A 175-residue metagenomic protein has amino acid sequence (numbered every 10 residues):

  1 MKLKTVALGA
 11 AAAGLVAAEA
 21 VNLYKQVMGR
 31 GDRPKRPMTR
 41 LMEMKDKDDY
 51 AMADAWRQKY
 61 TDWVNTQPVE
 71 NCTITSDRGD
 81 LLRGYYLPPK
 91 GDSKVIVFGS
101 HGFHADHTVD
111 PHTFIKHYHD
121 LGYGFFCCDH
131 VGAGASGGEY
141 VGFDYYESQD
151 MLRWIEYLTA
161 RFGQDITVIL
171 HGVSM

Functional and structural regions predicted by a protein language model:
M1-A11: Membrane-penetrating hydrophobic segments
A12-T75: An N-terminal hydrophobic leader/cap segment in hydrolases
D77-P88: A short loop-to-beta-strand scaffold at the N-terminal edge of the catalytic core in hydrolase folds
K94-G102: Short beta-strand element of the alpha/beta-hydrolase
F103-H117, H130: The serine-hydrolase catalytic nucleophile loop
Y118-G137: Conserved alpha/beta-hydrolase
V141-F162: Alpha/beta-hydrolase active-site loop
F162-S174: Alpha/beta-hydrolase fold nucleophile elbow
